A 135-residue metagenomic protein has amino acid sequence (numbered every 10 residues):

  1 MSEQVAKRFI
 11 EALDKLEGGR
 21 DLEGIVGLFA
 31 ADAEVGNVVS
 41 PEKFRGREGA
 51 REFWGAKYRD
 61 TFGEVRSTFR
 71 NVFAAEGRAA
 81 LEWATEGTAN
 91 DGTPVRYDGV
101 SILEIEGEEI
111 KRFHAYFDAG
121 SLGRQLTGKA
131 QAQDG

Functional and structural regions predicted by a protein language model:
M1, V5, G46-G49: Short amphipathic alpha-helical segments
S2-L28: Short acidic-aromatic low-complexity motifs
R8-F9, A50-F53, L81: C-terminal ligand-sensing/allosteric alpha-helical core of TetR-family HTH transcriptional regulators
A12-L16, G36, G87: Alpha-helix C-capping/helix-to-loop hinge sites
L22-G77: A solvent-exposed, acidic/Ser-Thr-rich amphipathic alpha-helical stretch
G55-G135: A beta-strand edge to alpha-helix "cap/lid" segment located at domain peripheries
